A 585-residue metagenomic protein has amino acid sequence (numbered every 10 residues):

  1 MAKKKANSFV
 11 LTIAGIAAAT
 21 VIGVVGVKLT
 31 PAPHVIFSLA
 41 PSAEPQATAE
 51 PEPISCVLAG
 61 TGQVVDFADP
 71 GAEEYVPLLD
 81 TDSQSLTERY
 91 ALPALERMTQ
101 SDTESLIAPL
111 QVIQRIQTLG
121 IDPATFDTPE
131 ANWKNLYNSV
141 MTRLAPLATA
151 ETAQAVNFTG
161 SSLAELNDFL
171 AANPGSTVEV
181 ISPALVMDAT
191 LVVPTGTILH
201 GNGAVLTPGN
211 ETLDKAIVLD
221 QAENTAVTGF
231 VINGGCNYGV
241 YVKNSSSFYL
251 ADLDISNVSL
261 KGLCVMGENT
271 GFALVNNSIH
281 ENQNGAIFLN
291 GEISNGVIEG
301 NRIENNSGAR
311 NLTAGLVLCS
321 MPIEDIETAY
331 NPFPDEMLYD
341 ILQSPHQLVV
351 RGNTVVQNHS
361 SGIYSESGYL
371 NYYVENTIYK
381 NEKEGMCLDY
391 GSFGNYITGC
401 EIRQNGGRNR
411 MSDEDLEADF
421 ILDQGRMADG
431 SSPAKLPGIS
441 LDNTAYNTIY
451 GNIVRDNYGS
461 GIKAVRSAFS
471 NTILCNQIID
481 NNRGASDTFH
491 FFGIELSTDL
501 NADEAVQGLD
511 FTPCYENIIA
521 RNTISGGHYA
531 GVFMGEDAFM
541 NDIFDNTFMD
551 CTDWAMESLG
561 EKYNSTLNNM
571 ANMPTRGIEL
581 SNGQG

Functional and structural regions predicted by a protein language model:
V25-F37: Hydrophobic single-pass membrane-insertion segments
T30, A40-I54, D69, T149: Ser/Thr-rich, Proline-interspersed low-complexity disordered segments
A94, M98-S101, L136-E179: Acidic Gly/Asp/Thr-rich repetitive segments characteristic of extracellular carbohydrate-active and adhesion proteins
S161-N167, G175-I198, N202-L213, V231-I232 (+1 more regions): N-terminal extracellular ligand-recognition/capping segment immediately after the signal peptide
N173, P194-T195, G201, T212 (+28 more regions): Parallel beta-helix/beta-solenoid
M187-T190, G203, P208-K215, C236-Y241 (+14 more regions): Short glycine/acidic-rich loop motifs that flank beta-strands on beta-rich extracellular proteins
E211-L213, D220-Q347, T354-Q357, N409: Right-handed parallel beta-helix
